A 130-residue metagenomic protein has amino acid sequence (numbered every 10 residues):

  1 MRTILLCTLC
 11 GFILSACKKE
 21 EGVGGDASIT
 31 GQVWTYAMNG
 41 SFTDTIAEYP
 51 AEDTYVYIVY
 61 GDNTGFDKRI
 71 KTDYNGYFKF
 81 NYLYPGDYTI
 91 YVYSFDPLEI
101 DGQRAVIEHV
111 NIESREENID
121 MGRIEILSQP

Functional and structural regions predicted by a protein language model:
I13-A16: C-terminal motif of bacterial Sec signal peptides marking the signal peptidase cleavage site
K18-G24: Bacterial lipoprotein signal-peptidase II cleavage site
A27-T35: A short, amphipathic beta-strand motif
T35-A37, F42-D44: Short solvent-exposed capping/turn motifs at the termini of beta-strands
A47-R69: Short amphipathic beta-strand segments in non-cytosolic proteins
D73-Y82: Short, surface-exposed beta-strand/beta-hairpin micro-motifs centered on an aromatic residue
G86-V92: A short tyrosine-centered beta-strand micro-motif
F95-R123: Structured interaction patches on ligand/partner-binding surfaces of diverse proteins
